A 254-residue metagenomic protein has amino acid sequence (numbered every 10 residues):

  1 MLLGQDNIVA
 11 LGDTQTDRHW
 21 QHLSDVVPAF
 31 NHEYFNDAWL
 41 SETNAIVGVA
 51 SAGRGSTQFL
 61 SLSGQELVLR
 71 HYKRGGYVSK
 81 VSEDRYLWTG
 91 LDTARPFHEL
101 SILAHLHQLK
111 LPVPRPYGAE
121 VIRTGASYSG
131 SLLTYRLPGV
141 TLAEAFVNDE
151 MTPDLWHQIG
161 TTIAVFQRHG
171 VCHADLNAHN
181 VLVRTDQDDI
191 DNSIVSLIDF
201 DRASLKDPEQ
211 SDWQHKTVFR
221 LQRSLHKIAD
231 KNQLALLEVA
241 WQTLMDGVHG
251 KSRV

Functional and structural regions predicted by a protein language model:
M1-V47: Juxta-kinase regulatory segment immediately upstream of eukaryotic protein kinase catalytic domains
E33-V140, A164, R168: Conserved ATP-binding subdomain of kinase catalytic cores across diverse folds
E120-R123, V183-Q187: Short, low-complexity Ser/Thr-rich regulatory SLiMs
P138, A178, V183, R202-S204: Short, glycine/acidic-enriched loop or turn micro-motifs at the edges of active sites
T141-E150: AlphaC helix of the protein kinase catalytic domain
D154-T162: Conserved alphaE helix
G170, D175, N180, D199: Conserved catalytic-loop position in the HRD/HxD motif
Q187-V254: C-lobe/activation-segment region of protein kinase-like
